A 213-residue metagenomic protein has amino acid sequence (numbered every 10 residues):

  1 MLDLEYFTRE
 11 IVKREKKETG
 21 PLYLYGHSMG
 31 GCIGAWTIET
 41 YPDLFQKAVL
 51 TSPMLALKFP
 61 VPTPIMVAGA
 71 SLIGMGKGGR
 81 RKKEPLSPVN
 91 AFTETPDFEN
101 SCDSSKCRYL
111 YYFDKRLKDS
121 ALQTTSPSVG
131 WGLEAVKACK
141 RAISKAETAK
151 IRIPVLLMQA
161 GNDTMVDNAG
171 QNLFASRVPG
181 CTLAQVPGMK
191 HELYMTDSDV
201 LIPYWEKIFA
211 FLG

Functional and structural regions predicted by a protein language model:
M1-K13: Alpha/beta-hydrolase active-site loop
K16-S28: Alpha/beta-hydrolase fold nucleophile elbow
G26-G31, A160: Conserved alpha/beta-hydrolase "nucleophile elbow" surrounding the catalytic nucleophile
I33-Q123: Alpha/beta-hydrolase-fold enzymes
I151, L157-Q159, D163: Short beta-strand/loop motif that positions the catalytic acidic residue of the alpha/beta-hydrolase fold
I153, D167-S176: Short alpha-helix in the alpha/beta-hydrolase fold that links the catalytic acid
N172, S176-E192: Catalytic histidine neighborhood in serine/cysteine hydrolases with alpha/beta-hydrolase-type architecture
P187-G213: Catalytic active-site module of serine/aspartate enzymes centered on a nucleophile-bearing elbow/loop
